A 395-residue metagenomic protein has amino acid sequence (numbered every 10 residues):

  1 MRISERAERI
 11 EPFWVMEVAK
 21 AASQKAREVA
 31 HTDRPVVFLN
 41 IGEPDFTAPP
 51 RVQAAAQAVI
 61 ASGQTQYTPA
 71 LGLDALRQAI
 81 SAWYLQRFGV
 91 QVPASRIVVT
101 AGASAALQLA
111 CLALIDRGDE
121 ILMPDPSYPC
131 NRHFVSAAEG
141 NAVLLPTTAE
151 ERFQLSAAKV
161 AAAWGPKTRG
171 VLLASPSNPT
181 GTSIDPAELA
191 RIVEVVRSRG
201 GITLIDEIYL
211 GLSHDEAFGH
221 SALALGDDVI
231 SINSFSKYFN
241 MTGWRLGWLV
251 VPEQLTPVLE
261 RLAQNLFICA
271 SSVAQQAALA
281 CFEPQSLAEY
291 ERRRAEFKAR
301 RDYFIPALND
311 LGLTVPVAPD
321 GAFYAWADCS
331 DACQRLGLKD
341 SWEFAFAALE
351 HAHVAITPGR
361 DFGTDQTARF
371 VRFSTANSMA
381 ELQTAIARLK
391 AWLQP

Functional and structural regions predicted by a protein language model:
I3, A7, E11, M16 (+4 more regions): PLP-dependent class I/II
A22-K25: Conserved small-residue
L39, S62-Q66, A79-A82, Q86: Glycine-rich loop-to-alpha-helix module at the N-terminal edge of alpha/beta enzyme cores
Q66-Y67, Y209: Intrinsically disordered, tyrosine-centered linear signaling motifs in cytosolic regions
Y67-T68, E291: Short, surface-exposed loop/turn segments at secondary-structure junctions
L71-G72: Short beta-strand to alpha-helix junction loop
